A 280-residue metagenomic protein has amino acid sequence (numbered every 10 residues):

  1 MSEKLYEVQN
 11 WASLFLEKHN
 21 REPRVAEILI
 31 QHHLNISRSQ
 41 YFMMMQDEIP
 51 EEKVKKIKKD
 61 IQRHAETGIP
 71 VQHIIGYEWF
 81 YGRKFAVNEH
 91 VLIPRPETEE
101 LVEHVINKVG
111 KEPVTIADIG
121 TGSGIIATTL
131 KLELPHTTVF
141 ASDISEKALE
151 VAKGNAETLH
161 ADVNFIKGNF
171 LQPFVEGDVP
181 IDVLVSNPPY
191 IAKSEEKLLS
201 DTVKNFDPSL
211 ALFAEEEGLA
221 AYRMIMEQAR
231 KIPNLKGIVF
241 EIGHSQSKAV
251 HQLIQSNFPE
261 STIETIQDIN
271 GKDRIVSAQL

Functional and structural regions predicted by a protein language model:
M1-I75: N-terminal auxiliary segments of SAM/dcSAM-dependent transferases
M1-K18, G110-K111, V175-D178, T262 (+1 more regions): Short, Lys/Arg-enriched, disordered terminal segments
A12, L101-V105, I225, A229: Generic hydrophobic alpha-helical segments
R38, M45, T67-V71, I75-G76 (+6 more regions): Glycine-rich, flexible loop/turn motifs
K53, P94-E97, A221: An acidic site on a long C-lobe helix of protein kinase domains
K58-L134, V139-V151, F174, S277: SAM-dependent Rossmann-like transferase core, predominantly class I methyltransferases with a strong bias toward
H136-T137, S142-L280: S-adenosylmethionine
